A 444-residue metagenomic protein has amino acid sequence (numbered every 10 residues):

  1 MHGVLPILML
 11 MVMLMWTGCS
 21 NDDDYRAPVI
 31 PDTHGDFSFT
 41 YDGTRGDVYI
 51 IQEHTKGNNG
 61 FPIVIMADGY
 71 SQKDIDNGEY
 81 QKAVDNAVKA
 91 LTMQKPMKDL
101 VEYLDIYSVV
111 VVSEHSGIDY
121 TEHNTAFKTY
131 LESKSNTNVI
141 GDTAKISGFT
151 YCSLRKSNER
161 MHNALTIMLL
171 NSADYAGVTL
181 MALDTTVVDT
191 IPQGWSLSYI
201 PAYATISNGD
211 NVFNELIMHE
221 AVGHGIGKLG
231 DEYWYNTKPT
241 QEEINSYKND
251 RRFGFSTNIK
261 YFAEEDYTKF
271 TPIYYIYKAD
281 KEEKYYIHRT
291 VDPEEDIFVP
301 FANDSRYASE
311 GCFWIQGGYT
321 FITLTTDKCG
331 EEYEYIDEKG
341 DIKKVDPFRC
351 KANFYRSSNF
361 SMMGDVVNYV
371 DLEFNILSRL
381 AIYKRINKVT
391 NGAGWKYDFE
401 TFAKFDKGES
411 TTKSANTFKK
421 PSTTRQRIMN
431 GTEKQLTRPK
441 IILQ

Functional and structural regions predicted by a protein language model:
H2-M9: Sec-dependent signal peptide recognition, specifically the positively charged N-region followed immediately by
M15-G18: C-terminal motif of bacterial Sec signal peptides marking the signal peptidase cleavage site
S20-D22: Bacterial signal peptide processing site
R26-M161, D184, F399-L443: Propeptide-to-catalytic entry region of secreted or membrane-anchored zinc metalloproteases
P62-A67, D105-S108, L165-L169, T205 (+3 more regions): Structural recognition of the beta-strand scaffold that forms the well-ordered cores of secreted hydrolase catalytic
Y70, D76-E79, G194-A221: Short pre-active-site segment immediately N-terminal to the catalytic Zn-binding motif
K134-N211: Active-site scaffold of zinc-dependent metalloenzymes
D231-Q444: Replace "(M1/M4/M9/M12/WLM)" with "(e.g., M1/M4/M8/M9/M12/M26/WLM)" and add "not limited to" to clarify scope
